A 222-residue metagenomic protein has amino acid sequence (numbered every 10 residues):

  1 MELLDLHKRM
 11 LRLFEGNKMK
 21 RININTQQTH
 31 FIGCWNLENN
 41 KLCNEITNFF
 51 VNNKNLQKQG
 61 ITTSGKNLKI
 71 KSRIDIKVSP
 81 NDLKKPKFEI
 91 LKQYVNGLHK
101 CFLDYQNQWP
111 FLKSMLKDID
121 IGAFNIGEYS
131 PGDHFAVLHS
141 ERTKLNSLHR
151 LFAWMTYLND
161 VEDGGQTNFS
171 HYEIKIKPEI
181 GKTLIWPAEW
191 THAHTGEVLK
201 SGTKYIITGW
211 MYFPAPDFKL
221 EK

Functional and structural regions predicted by a protein language model:
D5-H7: Intrinsic-disorder-associated, low-complexity terminal segments enriched in Asp/Asn/His/Tyr and depleted of Lys/Arg
M10-D118: Non-heme Fe(II)/2-oxoglutarate
F50, S130, R142, L158 (+1 more regions): Short beta-strand segments enriched in hydrophobic/aromatic residues within well-folded beta-rich domains
K117-D118, N125-S130: Acidic, glycine-rich loop-and-strand cores that form catalytic or ligand-binding grooves in diverse globular domains
E128, L145-D163: Short, conserved beta-strand element in jelly-roll/cupin
E128-L145: Conserved short histidine dyad/triad with adjacent acidic residue
R150, D163-K222: Catalytic core of Fe(II)/2-oxoglutarate
